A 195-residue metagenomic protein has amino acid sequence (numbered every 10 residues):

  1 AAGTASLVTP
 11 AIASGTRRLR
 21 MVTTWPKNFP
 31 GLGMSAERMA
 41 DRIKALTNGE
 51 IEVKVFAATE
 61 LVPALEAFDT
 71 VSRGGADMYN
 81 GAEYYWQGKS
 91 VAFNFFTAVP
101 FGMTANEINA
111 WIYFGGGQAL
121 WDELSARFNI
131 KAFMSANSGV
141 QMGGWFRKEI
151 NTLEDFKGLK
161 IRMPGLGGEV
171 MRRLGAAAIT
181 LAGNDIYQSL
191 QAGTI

Functional and structural regions predicted by a protein language model:
A1-A13: N-terminal export signals
S14-R18: Cleaved targeting-peptide boundary
R20-R38, A58-P63: Extracytoplasmic "Venus flytrap"
F29-K54, G116, E169: Short, polar/charged alpha-helical segment
A40-D41, S72, A82-A177, G183: Contiguous mixed-secondary-structure segments that line small-molecule binding/active-site clefts of soluble domains
G49-E52, A67-G81, K160-R162, A176-A178 (+1 more regions): Alpha-to-beta junction loops
F56-D69, P164-L166, I179-A192: Short helix-initiation/N-cap motifs at beta->coil->alpha
